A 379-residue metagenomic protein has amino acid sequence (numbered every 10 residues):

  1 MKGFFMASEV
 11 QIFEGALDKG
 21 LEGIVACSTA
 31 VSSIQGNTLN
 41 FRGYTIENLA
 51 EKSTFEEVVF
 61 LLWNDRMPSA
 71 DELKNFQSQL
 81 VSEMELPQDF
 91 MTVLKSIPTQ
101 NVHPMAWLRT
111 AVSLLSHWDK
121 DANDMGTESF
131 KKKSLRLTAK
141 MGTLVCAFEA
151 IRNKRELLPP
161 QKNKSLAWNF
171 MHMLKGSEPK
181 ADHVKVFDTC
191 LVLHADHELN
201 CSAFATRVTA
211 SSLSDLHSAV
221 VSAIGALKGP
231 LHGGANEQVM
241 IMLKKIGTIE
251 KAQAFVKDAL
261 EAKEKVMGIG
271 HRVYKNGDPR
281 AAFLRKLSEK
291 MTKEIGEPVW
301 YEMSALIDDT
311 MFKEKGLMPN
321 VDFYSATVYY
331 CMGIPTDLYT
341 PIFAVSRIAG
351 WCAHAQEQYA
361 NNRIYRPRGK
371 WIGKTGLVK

Functional and structural regions predicted by a protein language model:
F5-K379: Non-transmembrane, aqueous-exposed alpha-helical and coiled segments at domain scale
